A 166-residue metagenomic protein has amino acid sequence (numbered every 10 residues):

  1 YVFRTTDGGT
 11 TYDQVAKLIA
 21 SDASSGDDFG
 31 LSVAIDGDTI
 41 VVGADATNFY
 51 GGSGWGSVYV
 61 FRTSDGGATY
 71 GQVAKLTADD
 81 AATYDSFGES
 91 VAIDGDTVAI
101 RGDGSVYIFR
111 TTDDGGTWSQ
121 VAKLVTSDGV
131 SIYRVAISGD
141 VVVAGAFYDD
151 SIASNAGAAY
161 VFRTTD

Functional and structural regions predicted by a protein language model:
Y1-D166: Conserved beta-strand/short-helix segments that make up beta-rich extracellular adhesion/recognition modules
